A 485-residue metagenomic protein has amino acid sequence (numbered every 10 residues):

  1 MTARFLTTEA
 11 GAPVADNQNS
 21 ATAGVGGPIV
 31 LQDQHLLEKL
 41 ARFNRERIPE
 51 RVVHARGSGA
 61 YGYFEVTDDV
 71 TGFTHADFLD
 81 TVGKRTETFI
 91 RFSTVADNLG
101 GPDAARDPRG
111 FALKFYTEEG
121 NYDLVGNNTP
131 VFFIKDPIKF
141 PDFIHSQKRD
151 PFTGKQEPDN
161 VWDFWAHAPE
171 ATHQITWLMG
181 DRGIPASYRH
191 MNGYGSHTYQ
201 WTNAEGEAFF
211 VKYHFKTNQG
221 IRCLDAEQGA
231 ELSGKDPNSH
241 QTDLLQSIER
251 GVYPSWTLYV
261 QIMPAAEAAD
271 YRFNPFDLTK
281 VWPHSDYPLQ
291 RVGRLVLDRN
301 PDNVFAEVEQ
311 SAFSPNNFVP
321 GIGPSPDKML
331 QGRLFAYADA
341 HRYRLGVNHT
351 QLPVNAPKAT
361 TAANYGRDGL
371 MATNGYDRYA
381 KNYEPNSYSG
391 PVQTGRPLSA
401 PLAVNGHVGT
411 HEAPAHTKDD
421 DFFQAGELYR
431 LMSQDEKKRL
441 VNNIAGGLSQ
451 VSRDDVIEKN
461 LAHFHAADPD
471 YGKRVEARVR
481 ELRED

Functional and structural regions predicted by a protein language model:
M1-D485: Active-site-adjacent core segments of small-molecule enzymes
